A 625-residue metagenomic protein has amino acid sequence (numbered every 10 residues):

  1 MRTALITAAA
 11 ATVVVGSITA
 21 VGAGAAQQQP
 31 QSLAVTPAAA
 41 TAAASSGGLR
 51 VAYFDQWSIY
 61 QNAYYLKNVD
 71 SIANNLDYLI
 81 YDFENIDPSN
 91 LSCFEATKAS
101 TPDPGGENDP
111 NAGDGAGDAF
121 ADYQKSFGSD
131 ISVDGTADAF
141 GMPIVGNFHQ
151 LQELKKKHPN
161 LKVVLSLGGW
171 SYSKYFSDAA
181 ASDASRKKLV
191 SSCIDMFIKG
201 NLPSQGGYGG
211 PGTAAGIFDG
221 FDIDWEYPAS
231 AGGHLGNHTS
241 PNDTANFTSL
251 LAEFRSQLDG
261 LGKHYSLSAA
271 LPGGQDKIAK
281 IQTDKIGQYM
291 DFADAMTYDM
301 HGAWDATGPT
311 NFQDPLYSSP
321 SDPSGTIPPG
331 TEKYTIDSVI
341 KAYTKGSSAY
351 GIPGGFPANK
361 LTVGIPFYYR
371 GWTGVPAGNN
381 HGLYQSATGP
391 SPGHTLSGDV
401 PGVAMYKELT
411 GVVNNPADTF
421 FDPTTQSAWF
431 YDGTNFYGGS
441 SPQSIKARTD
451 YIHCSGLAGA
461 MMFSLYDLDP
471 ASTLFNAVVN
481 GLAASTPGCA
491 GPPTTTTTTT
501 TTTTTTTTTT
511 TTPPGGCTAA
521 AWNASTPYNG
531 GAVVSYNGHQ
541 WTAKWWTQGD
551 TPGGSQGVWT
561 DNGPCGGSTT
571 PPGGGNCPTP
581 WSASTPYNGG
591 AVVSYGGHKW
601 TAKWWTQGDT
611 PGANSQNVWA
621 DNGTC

Functional and structural regions predicted by a protein language model:
M1-Q28: Secretory targeting and sorting signals
A26-D87, Q257-G260, S266, A484-T499 (+2 more regions): N-terminal module-boundary/linker segments of secreted carbohydrate-active enzymes
A40-Q205: Glycan-recognition patch characteristic of GH18 chitinases/ENGases and related GlcNAc/peptidoglycan-binding proteins
V51-D55, I59-Q61, L91-N111, A121-K125 (+2 more regions): Substrate-binding surface in catalytic domains of secreted glycosidases
S58-I59, L396-G488, H539-Q540: Extracellular low-complexity, Gly/Ser/Thr-rich intrinsically disordered linkers and protease-sensitive activation/hinge
L79, L165, I223, F254 (+5 more regions): Conserved, mostly hydrophobic/aromatic
G168-G169, G200-P241, D299: Active-site groove signature of glycoside hydrolases
T494, T509-C625: Tryptophan-rich substrate-binding surfaces of secreted polymer-degrading and adhesive proteins
